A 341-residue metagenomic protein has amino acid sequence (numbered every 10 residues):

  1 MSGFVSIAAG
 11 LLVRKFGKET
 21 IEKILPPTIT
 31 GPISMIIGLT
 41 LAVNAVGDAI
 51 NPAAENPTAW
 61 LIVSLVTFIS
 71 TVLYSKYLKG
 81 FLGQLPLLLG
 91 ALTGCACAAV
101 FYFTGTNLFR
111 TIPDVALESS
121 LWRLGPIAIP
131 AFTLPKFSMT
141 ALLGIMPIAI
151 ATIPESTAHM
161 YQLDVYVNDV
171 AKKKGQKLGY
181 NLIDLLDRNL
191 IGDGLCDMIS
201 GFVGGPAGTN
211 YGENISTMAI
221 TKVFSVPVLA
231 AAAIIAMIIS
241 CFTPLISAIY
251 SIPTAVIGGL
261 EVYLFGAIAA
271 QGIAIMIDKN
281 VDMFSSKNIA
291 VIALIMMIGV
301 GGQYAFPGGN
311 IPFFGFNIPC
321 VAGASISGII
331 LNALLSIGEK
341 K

Functional and structural regions predicted by a protein language model:
M1-S64, C241-P244, S251, A255 (+5 more regions): Early transmembrane hairpin of solute transport permeases
I7-I21, I69-K79, T157, G212-I220 (+2 more regions): C-terminal ends of transmembrane helices
I7-L12, T20, I69-K76, C95-A99 (+6 more regions): Alpha-helical transmembrane segments of multipass membrane proteins
G17-K23, L41-P57, V72-L73, K174-Q176 (+3 more regions): Short juxtamembrane and helix-loop transition motifs at transmembrane-helix boundaries in membrane proteins
L25, I29, P57-L61, G80 (+4 more regions): Hydrophobic alpha-helical transmembrane segments of multi-pass membrane proteins
E55-N56, I69-K136, T140-Q162, V281-F284 (+2 more regions): Flexible hinge motifs at transmembrane-helix junctions and intramembrane kinks/re-entrant loops in multi-pass membrane
P147-V226: Membrane-embedded helical hairpins/re-entrant loop segments and their flanking transmembrane helices within multi-pass
M198-F202, N210-G299, F314: Hydrophobic alpha-helical bundle architecture
